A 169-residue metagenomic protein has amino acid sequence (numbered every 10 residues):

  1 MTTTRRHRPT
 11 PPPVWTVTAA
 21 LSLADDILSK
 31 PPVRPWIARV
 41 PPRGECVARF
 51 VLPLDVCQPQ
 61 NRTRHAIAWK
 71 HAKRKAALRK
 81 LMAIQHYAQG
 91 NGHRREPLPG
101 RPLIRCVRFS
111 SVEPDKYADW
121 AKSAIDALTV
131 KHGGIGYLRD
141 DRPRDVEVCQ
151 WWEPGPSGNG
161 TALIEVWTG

Functional and structural regions predicted by a protein language model:
M1-G169: Catalytic phosphate/metal-binding cores of nucleic-acid and nucleotide-processing enzymes, i.e., regions that mediate
